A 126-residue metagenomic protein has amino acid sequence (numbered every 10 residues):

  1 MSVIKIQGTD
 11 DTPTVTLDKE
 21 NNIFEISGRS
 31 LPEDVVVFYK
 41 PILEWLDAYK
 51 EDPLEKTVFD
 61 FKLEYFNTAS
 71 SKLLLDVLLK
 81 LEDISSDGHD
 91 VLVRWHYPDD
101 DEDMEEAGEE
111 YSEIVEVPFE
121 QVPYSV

Functional and structural regions predicted by a protein language model:
V3-K40: STAS-typified acidic loop motif
N21-E25, E55-D60: Glycine-rich, often proline-containing surface loops adjacent to acidic residues and nearby aromatics that form
L31-K56: Short, well-structured hydrophobic secondary-structure segments
I42, V58-Y111: Amphipathic alpha-helical interaction surfaces in cytosolic regulatory modules
Y111-F119: Structural recognition of alpha->loop->beta junctions
E120-V126: A generic structural motif
